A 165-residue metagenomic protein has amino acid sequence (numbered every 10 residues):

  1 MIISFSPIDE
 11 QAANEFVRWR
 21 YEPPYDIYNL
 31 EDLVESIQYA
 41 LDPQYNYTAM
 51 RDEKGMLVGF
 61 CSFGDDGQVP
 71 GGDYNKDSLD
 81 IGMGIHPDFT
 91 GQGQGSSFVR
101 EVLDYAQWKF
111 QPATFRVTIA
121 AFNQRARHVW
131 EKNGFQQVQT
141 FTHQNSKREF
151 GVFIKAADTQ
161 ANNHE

Functional and structural regions predicted by a protein language model:
I2-F16: A short beta-loop-alpha structural element at the N-terminal edge of CoA-dependent acyl/N-acetyltransferase catalytic
E10-Q11, Y21-D88, K109, A156-D158: Acetyl-CoA-dependent GNAT
Y45, R148-V152: Short hydrophobic/aromatic beta-strand or adjacent loop that forms the aromatic wall/cage of a ligand/substrate-binding
G64, R116-T118, V138: Solvent-exposed beta-strand sheet faces enriched in polar/charged residues
F89, G93-V102: Conserved acetyl-CoA pyrophosphate-binding loop and the N-cap/start of the following alpha-helix in GNAT-like
S96, A121-Q139: Conserved active-site alpha-helix within GNAT-family acetyltransferase domains
R116-R127, Q144-K147: Conserved beta-strand-loop-alpha-helix junction that forms the acyl-donor binding cleft
